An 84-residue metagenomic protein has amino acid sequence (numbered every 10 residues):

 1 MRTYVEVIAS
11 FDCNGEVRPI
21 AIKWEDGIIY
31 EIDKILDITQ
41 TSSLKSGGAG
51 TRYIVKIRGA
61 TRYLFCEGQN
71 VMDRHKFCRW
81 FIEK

Functional and structural regions predicted by a protein language model:
M1-K84: Cysteine-centric segments in proteins
